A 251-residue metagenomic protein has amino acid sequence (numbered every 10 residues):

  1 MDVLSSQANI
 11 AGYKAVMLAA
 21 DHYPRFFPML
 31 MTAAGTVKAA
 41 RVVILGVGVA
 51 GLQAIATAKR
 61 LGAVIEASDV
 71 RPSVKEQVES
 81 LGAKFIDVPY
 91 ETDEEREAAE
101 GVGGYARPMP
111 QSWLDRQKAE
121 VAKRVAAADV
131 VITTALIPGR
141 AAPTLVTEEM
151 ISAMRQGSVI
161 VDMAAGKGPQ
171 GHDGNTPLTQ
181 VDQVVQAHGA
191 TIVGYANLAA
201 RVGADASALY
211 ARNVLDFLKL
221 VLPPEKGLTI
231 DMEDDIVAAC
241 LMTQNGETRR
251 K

Functional and structural regions predicted by a protein language model:
M1-L30, A165, Q170-K251: Adenosine-phosphate binding glycine-rich loop
L4-L18, I86-T92, G103-L114, S152-Q156 (+1 more regions): Short, structured secondary-structure boundary patches
I10-K14, V49, Q53, D69-E76 (+8 more regions): Conserved active-site and cofactor/substrate-binding residues in soluble primary-metabolism enzymes
H22, G46-G48, L61, S68-V70 (+9 more regions): Fold-independent oxyanion-binding glycine-rich loops and adjacent beta-strand/coil segments at enzyme active sites
M29-R124: Glycine-rich phosphate/diphosphate-binding loop of Rossmann-like nucleotide-binding domains
R96-V131, A135-E148, Y195, G203: A structured beta-alpha segment of the ubiquitous adenosine-cofactor-binding alpha/beta core
V130-V193: ADP-ribose/adenylate-binding Rossmann-like module
